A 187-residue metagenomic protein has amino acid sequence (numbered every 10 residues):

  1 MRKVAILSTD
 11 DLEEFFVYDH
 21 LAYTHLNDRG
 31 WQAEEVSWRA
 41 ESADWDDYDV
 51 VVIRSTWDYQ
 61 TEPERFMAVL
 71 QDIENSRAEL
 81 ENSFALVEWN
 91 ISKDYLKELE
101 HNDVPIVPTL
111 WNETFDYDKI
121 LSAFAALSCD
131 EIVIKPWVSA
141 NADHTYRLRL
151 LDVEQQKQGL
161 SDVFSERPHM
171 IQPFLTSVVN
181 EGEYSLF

Functional and structural regions predicted by a protein language model:
M1-E81, L86, D94, D118-K119: ATP-binding N-terminal substructure of ATP-dependent carboxylate-amine bond-forming enzymes
S8, W111-E113, K135-V138, R149-L150 (+1 more regions): Short, structured patches in soluble enzyme cores that scaffold and shape functional sites
D11-L12, W57-D58, V138-A140, T176-S177: Short, solvent-exposed loop/turn segments at secondary-structure junctions
G30-Q32, R77, D103-I106, E166-P168: A generic structural signal for alpha->beta connector loops
V52-R54, V133, M170: Structural motif
M67-T145: A conserved helix-loop-beta module that forms one wall/lid of the active-site cleft in ATP-utilizing catalytic domains
D143-F187: Phosphate-binding site of ATP-dependent enzymes
